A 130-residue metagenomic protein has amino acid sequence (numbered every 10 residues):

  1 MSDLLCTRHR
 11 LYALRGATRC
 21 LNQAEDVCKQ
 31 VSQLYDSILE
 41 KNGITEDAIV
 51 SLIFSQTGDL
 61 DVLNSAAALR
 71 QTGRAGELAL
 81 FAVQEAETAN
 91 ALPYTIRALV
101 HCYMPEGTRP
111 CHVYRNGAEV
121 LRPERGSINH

Functional and structural regions predicted by a protein language model:
M1-H130: Terminal domain-initiation and capping elements
